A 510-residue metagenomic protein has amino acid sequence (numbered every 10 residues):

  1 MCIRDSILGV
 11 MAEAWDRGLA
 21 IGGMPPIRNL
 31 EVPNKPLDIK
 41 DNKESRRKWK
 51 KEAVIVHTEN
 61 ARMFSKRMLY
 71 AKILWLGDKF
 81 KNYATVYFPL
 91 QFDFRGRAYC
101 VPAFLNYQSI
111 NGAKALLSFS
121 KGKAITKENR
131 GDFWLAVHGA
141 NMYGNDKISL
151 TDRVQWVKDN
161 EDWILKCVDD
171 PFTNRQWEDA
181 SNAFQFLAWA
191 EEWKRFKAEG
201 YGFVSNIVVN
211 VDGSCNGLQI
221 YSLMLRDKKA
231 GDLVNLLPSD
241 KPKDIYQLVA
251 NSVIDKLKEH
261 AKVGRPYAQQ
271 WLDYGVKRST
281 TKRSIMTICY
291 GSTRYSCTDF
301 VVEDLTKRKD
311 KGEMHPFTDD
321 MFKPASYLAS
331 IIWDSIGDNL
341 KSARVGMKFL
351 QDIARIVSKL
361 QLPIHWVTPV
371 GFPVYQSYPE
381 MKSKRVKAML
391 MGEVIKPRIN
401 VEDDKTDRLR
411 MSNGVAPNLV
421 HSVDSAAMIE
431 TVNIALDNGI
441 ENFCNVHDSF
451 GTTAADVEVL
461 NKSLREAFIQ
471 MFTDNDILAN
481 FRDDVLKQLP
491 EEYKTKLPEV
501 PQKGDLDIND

Functional and structural regions predicted by a protein language model:
M1-I285, C289-L419, N438, N461-K462 (+1 more regions): Non-catalytic nucleic-acid-binding interfaces of large nucleic-acid enzymes and RNP effectors
Y99-C100, D448-T452: Short cationic amphipathic helices and targeting signals
C297, M428, D448-F450: Hydrophobic, well-ordered secondary-structure elements that form the walls of internal hydrophobic environments
I332, C444, G451-A454: Short glycine-rich phosphate-binding loop at a beta-alpha junction
H421, H447: Histidine-centered active-site/metal-ligand motif
A426-V446: Active-site palm subdomain of RNA-directed nucleic acid polymerases
G451-L464: Catalytic palm subdomain of template-directed nucleic-acid polymerases, centered on the conserved carboxylate motif
A467: Conserved S-adenosyl-L-methionine
